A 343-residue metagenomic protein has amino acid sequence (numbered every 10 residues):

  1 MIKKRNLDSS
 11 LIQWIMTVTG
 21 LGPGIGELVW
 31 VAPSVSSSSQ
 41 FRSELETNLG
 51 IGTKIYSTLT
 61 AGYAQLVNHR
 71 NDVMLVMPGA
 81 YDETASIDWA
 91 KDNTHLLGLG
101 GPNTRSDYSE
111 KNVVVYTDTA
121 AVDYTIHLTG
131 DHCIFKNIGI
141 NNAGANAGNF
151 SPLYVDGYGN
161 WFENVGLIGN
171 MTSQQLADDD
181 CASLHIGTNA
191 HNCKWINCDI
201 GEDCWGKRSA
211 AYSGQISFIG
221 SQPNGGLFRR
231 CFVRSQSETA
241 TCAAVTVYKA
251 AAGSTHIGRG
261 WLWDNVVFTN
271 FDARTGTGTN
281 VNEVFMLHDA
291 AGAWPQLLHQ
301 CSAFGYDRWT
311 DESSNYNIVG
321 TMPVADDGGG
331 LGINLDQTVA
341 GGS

Functional and structural regions predicted by a protein language model:
M1-A61, V267, S302-G305, M322-G328 (+1 more regions): Right-handed parallel beta-helix/beta-solenoid
G26, N71, P78, D82-T84 (+17 more regions): Surface-exposed or flexible loop/turn and strand-edge residues in extracellular/cell-surface modules
S34-R42, G79-D82, G100-T104: Acidic glycine-/aspartate-rich tracts in secreted/extracellular proteins
S37, N93-G148, M171: Right-handed parallel beta-helix/beta-spiral solenoid domain characteristic of secreted/periplasmic
S37-G50, V113, T275-E283, T310-G329: Surface-exposed intrinsically disordered loops and tails
E44-L45, L59-N68, Y81-K91, L96 (+7 more regions): Short, T/G/N/S-enriched strand-turn elements that build extracellular solenoid repeat scaffolds
V73, D123-H127, A147-Y154, Q174-Q175 (+5 more regions): Structural detector of coil-to-beta-strand junctions
N93, L97, D131-N142, Y158-M171 (+6 more regions): Right-handed parallel beta-helix
